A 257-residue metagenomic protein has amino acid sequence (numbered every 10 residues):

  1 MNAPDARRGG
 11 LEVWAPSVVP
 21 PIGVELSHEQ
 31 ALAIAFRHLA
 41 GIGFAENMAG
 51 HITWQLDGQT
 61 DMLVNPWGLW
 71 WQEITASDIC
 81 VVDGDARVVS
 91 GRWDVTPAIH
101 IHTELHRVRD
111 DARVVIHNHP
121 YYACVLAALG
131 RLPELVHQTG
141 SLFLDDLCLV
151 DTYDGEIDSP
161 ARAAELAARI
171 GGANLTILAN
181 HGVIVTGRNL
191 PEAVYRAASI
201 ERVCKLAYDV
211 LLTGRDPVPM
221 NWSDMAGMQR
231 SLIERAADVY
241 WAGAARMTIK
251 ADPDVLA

Functional and structural regions predicted by a protein language model:
M1-A257: Glycine-rich flexible loops
